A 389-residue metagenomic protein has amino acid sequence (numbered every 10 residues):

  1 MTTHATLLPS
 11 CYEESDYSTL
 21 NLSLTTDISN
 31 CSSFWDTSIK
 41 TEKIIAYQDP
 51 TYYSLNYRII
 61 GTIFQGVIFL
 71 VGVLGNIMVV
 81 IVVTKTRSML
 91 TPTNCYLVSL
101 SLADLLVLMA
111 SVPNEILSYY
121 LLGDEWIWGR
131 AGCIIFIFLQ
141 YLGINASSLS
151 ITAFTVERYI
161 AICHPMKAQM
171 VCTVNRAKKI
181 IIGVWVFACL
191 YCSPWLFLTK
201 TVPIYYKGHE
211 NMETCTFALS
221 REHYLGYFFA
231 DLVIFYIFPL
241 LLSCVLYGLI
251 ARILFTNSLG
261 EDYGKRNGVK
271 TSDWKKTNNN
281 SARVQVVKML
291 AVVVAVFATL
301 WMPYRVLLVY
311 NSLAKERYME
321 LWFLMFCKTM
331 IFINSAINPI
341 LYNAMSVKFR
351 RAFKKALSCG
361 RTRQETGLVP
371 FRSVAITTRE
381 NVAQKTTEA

Functional and structural regions predicted by a protein language model:
M1-Y52, G208, T256-V287, V347-A389: Intrinsically disordered regulatory tails of 7TM GPCRs
I44-T51, L121-I137, L142, M170 (+2 more regions): Loop architecture of class A 7-transmembrane GPCRs
D49-I63, S88-T91, D124-A131, F138 (+6 more regions): Juxtamembrane loop-transmembrane helix junctions in multi-pass integral membrane proteins, especially the extracellular
Y57-G66, P92-S99, A103-A153, A161-H164 (+1 more regions): Extracellular TM2-ECL1-early TM3 structural module of rhodopsin-like
Y57-K85: First transmembrane helix
Q65-I68, L106-G123, I137, I144-I151 (+5 more regions): Helix-to-loop junction signature of class
G143-A153, I160, H164-E213, F238-F255: Fourth transmembrane helix
T299-L308, M325-S373: Seventh transmembrane helix
